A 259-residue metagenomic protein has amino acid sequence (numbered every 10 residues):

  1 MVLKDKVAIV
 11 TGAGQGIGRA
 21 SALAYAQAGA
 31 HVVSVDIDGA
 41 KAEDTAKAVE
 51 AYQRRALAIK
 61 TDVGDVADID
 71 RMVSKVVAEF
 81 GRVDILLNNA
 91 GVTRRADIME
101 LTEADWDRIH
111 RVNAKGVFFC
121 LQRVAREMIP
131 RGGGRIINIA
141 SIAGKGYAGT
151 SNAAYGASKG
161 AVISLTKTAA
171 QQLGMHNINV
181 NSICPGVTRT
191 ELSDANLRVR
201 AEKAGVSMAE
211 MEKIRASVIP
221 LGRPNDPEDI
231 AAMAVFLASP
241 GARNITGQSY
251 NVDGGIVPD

Functional and structural regions predicted by a protein language model:
V2-K4, G146, R223, A234-V235 (+1 more regions): Short C-terminal tail/terminal secondary-structure segment of NAD(P)H-dependent dehydrogenase/reductase domains
A30-D44: Conserved glycine-rich Rossmann-like NAD(P)H-binding loop of the short-chain dehydrogenase/reductase
L87, G174, N179, I245-G247: Short, small/polar-rich loop/turn modules that mediate ligand/substrate recognition or access, typified
D97-I98, D105-D107, R215: Substrate-binding pocket helix/loop in short-chain dehydrogenase/reductase
L121, S158, T166: Active-site helix of classical SDR
R126, Q171-Q172, R243: Alpha-helical segment proximal to the catalytic Tyr-Lys
S141: Residue(s) in the substrate-gating loop at a strand-loop-helix junction that position the organic substrate next
